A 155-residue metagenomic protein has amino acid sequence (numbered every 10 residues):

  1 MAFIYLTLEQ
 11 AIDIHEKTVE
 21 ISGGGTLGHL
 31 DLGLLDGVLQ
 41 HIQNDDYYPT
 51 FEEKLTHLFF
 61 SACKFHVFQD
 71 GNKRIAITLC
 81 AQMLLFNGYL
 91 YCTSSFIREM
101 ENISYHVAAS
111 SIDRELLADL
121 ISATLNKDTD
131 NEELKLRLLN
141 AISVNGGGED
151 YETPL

Functional and structural regions predicted by a protein language model:
M1-L155: FIC/Doc superfamily catalytic core
